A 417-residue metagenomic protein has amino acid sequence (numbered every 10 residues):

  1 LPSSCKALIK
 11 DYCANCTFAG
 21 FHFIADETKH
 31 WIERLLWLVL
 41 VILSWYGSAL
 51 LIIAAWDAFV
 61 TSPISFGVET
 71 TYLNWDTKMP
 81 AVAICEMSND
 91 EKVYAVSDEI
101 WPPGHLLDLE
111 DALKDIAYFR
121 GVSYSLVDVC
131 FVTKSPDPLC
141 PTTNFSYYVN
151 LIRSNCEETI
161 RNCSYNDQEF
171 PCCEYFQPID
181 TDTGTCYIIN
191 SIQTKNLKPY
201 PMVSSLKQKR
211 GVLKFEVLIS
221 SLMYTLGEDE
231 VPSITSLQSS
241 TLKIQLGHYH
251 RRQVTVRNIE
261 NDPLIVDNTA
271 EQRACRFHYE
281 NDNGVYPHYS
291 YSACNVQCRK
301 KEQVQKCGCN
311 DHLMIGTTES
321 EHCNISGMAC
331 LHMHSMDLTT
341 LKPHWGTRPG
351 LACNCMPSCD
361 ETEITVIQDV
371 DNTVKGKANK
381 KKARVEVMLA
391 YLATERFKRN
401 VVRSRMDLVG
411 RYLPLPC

Functional and structural regions predicted by a protein language model:
L1-C417: Non-transmembrane functional regions of membrane and envelope proteins
